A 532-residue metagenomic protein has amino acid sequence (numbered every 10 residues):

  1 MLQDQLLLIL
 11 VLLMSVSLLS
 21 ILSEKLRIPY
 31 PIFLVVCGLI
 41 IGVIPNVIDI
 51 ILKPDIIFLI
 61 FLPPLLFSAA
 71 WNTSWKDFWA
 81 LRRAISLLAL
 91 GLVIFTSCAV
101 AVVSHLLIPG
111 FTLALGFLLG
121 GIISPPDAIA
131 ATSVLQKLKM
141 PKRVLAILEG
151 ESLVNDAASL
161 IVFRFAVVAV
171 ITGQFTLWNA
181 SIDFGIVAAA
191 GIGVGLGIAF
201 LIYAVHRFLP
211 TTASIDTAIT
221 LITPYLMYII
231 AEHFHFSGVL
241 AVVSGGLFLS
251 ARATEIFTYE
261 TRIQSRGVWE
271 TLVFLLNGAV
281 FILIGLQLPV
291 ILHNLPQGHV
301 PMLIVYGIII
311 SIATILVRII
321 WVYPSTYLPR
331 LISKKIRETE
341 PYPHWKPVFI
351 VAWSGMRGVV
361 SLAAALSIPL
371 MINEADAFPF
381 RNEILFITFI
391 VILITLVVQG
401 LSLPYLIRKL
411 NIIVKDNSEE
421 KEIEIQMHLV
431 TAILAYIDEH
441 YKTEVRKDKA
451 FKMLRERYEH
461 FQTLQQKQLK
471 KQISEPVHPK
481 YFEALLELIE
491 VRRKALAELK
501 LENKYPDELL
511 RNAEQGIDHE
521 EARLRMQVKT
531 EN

Functional and structural regions predicted by a protein language model:
M1-D416, K421, L501-K504, E508-G516 (+1 more regions): Transmembrane helical cores of multi-pass secondary ion antiporters/exchangers
D416-N532: Cytosolic C-terminal regulatory domains/tails of membrane transporters and channels
